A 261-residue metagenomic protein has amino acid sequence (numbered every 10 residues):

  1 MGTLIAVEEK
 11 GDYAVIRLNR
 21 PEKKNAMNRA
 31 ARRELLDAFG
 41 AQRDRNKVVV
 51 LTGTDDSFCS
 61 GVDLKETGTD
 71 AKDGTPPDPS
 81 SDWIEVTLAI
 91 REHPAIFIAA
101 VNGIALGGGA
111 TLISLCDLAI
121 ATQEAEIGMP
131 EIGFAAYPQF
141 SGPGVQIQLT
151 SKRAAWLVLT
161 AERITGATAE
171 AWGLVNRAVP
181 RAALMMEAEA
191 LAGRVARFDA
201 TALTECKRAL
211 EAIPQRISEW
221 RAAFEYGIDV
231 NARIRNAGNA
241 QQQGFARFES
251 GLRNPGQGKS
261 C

Functional and structural regions predicted by a protein language model:
M1-G11, Q42, A161, T165-G166 (+3 more regions): C-terminal alpha-helix plus adjacent terminal tail
M1-T54: Conserved CoA-thioester-binding segment of acyl-CoA-metabolizing enzymes
I16, L51, D63, L112-S114 (+3 more regions): Hydrophobic/aromatic residues within transmembrane alpha-helices of multi-pass small-molecule transporters
A31-L35, P79-D82, G227: Hydrophobic alpha-helical membrane-association signature
R45, G53-A89, A105, L252: Glycine- (often His-adjacent) and acidic-residue-rich active-site loop that binds/positions the CoA thioester
L64, W83, G142, S151-A154 (+3 more regions): A general structural signal for well-ordered alpha-helical segments in protein cores
L88-T201: Crotonase-fold acyl-CoA enzyme core
